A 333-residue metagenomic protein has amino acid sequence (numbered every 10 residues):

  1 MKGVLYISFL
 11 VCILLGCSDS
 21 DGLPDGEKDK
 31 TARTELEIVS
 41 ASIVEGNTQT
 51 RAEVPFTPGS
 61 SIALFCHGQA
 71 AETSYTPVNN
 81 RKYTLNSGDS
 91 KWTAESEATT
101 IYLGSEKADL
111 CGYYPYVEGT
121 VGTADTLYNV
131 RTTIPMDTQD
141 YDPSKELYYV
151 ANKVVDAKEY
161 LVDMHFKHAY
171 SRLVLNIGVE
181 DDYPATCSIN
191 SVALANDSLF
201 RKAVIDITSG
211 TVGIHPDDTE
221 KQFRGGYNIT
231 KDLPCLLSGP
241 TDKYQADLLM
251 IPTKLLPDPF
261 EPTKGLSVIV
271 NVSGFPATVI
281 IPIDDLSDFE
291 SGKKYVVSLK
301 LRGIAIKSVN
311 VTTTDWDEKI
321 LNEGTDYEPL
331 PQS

Functional and structural regions predicted by a protein language model:
K2-L5, L14-S333: Sec-type signal peptide cleavage vicinity
S8: Positively charged, glycine-rich low-complexity segments
